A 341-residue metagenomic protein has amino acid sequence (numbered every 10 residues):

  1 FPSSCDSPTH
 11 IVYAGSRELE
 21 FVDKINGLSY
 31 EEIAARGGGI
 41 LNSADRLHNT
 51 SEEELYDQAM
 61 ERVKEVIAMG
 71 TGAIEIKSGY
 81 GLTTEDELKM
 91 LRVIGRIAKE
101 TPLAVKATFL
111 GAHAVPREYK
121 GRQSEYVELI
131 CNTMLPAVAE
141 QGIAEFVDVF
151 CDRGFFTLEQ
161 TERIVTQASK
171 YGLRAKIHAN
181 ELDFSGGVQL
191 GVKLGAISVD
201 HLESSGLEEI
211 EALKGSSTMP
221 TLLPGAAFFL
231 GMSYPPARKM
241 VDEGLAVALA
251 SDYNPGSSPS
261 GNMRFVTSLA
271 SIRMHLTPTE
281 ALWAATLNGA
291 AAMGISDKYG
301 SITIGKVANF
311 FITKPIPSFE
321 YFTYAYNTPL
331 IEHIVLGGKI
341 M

Functional and structural regions predicted by a protein language model:
F1-Q58: Metal-associated gating/positioning segment near the N- to mid-region
P2, K64, E162, T166 (+4 more regions): Alpha-helical segments flanking ligand/cofactor-binding loops in enzyme cores
C5-D6, I11-V12, E181, P255 (+1 more regions): Short active-site segment of divalent metal-dependent hydrolases/proteases that encodes the spacing between
P8, F21, G70, K77 (+10 more regions): Divalent metal-coordination and catalytic microenvironments
L41-A59, K64-E65, G72-S185: Metal-coordinating catalytic core of metallo-dependent amide/deamination hydrolases
I67, C131, A139-E140, S169 (+3 more regions): Non-catalytic positions within long, well-ordered alpha-helices that form the structural scaffold/packing of enzyme
R174, F184-Y299, T313-P315, F319 (+2 more regions): Active-site-adjacent C-terminal substructures of enzyme catalytic domains
P329-M341: Short peripheral tails and domain-boundary helices/loops at the edges of structured domains
